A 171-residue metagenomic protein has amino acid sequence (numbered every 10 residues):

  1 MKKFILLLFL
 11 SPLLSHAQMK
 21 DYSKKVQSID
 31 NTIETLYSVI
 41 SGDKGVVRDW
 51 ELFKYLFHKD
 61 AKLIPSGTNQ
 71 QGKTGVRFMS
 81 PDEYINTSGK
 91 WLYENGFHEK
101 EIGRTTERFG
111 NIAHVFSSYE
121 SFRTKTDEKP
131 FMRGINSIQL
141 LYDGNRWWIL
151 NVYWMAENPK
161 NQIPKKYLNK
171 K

Functional and structural regions predicted by a protein language model:
M1-S23: Bacterial Sec-dependent N-terminal signal peptides
A17-E51, Y55, K170: Short, low-complexity N-terminal intrinsically disordered segments enriched in polar/charged residues
L36, F53, A61, V115 (+1 more regions): Hydrophobic pocket/interface hotspot
K44-G72: N-terminal, post-signal-peptide region of Sec/Tat-exported proteins
L63, G67, G75-T126: Surface-exposed, charged secondary-structure patches
T74-R77, T126-K129, P159-K166: A short, polar/proline- and glycine-enriched secondary-structure boundary/capping micro-motif
E99-I102, F131-S137: Short, surface-exposed coil-to-beta transition loops
R133-N161: Short beta-strand edge/turn micro-motifs at domain boundaries
